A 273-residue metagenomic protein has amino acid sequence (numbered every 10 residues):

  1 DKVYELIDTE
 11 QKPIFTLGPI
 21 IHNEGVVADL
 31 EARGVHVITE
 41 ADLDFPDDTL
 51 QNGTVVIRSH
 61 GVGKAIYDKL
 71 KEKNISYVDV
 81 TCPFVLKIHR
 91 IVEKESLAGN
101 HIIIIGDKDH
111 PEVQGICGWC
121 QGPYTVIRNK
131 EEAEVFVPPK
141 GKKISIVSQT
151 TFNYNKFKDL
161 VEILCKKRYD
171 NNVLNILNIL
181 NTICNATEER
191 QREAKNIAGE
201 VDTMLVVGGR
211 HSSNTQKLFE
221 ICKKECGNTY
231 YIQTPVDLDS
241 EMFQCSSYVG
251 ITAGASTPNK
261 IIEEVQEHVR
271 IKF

Functional and structural regions predicted by a protein language model:
D1-F273: The feature marks the mature, well-folded catalytic cores of soluble enzymes
